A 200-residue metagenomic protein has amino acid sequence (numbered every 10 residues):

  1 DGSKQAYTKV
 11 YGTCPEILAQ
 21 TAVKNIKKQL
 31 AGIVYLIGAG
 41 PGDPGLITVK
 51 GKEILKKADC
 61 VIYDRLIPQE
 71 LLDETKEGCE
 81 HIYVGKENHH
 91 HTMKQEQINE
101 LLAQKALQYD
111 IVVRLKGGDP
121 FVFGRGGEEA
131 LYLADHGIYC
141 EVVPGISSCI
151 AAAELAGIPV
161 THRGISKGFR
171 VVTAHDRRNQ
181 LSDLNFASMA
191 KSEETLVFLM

Functional and structural regions predicted by a protein language model:
D1-L36, L107-V112, D176, Q180-M200: A contiguous loop/helix-start segment that scaffolds small-molecule binding in enzyme catalytic cores
K4, E87-T92, S148-C149, R177-N179: A short acidic, often aromatic-flanked loop/helix-cap motif at beta-alpha or helix-coil junctions that lines enzyme
V23-G38, K52-V143, A151: Class I S-adenosyl-L-methionine
V23-K24, G45-K50, P68, N99-L101 (+2 more regions): A generic local structural motif
G40-D43: Short polar catalytic/cofactor-binding loops
V49, R65, H162-I165: Non-catalytic, surface-exposed connector residues within folded enzymatic/regulatory domains
I62, V171, L196-L199: Short hydrophobic-aromatic micro-motifs
D119-S192: Class I SAM-dependent methyltransferase SAM-binding "motif I" and its flanking Rossmann-like core
